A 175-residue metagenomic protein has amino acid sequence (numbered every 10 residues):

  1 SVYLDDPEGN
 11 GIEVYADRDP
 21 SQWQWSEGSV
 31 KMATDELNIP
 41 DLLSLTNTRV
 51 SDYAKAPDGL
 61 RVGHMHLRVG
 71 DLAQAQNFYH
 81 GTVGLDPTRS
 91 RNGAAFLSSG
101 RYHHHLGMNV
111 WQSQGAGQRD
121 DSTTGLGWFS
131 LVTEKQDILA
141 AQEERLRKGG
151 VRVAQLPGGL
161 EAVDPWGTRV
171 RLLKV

Functional and structural regions predicted by a protein language model:
S1-G11, V69-A73, W111-S113, G127-V175: Vicinal oxygen chelate
S1-V30: Contiguous mid-protein beta-loop-alpha structural module that forms a pocket-lining wall or clamp of enzyme active
G11-R18, D86-T124, P165, R169-V175: Conserved short beta-strand elements that form part of the metal-binding/catalytic scaffold of enzyme active sites
D19-A73, L126-L131: N-terminal beta-strand motif that seeds the catalytic metal site of vicinal oxygen chelate
P57-V62, H80, S90-N92: Short gly/pro-enriched beta-turn/loop segments at secondary-structure junctions
D71-P87: Amphipathic alpha-helical segments
N77, G81-T82, L106, A141-E144 (+1 more regions): Long compositionally biased, domain-poor regions of proteins
